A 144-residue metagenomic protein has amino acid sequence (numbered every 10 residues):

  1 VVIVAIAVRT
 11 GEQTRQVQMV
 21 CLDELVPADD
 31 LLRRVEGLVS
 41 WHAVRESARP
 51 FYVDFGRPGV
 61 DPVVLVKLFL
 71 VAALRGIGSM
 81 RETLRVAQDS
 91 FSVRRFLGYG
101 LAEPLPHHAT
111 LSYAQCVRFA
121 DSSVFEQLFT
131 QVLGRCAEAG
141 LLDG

Functional and structural regions predicted by a protein language model:
V1-S40: Charged, often Cys/His-bearing segments associated with DNA-binding zinc-finger transcription factors
P27-L70, R75: Basic, short loop/linker segments at the boundary and entry of helix-turn-helix/winged-helix-like folds
A28, D61-K67, M80, L111 (+2 more regions): Short runs of predominantly hydrophobic/aromatic residues within well-ordered alpha helices that form helix-helix
D30-V35, V66-F69, T83, A87 (+2 more regions): Short, conserved catalytic/metal-binding motifs centered on acidic residues
V60-V63, L70-R81, F96, L101 (+1 more regions): Composition-driven recognition of low-complexity segments enriched in small/aliphatic/hydroxylated residues
G78-R85, S123: Short, solvent-exposed positions on alpha-helices
E82-F96: DNA-recognition alpha helix
Y99-G144: Active-site- or DNA-interface-adjacent structural scaffold in DNA-acting proteins
